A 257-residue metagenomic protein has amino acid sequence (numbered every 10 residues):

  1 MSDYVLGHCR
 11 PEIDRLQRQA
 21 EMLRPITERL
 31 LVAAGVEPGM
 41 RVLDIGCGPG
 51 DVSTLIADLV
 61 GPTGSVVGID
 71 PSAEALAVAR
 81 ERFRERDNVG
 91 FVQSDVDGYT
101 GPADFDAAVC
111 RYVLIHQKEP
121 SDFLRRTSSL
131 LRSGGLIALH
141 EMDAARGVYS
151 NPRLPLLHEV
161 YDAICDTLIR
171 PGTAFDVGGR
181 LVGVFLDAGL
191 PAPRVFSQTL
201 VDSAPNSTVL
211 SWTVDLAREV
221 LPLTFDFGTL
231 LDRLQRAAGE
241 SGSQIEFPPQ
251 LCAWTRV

Functional and structural regions predicted by a protein language model:
D3-L23: Class I SAM-dependent methyltransferase Rossmann-like catalytic core, especially the SAM/SAH-binding loop
V5, P11-E12, A192-I245: C-terminal helical/coil "lid" or tail adjacent to the Rossmann-like core of SAM-dependent
E21-M40, L55: Conserved alpha-helix/loop element of class I SAM-dependent methyltransferases that forms part of the SAM/SAH-binding
L43, P49-Y99: Class I SAM-dependent methyltransferase SAM/SAH-binding core
T100-A108: A short acidic, Gly/Pro-enriched loop at the edge of an enzyme's catalytic core that lines a small-molecule cofactor
S121-L136: A short glycine-rich, Lys/Arg-flanked "PGG" loop and its adjoining helix->strand segment in the class I
A138-N206: Conserved catalytic/acceptor-binding region of the Class I
A188-P191, Q250-V257: Core SAM-dependent methyltransferase catalytic element
